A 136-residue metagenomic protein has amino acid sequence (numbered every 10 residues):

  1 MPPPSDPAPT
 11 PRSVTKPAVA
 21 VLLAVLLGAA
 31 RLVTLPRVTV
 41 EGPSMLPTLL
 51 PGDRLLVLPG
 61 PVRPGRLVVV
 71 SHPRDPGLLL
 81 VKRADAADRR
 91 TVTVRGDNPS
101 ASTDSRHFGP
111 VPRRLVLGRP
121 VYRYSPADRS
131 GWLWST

Functional and structural regions predicted by a protein language model:
M1-L67, R74-L79, V121-T136: Protein maturation boundaries and topogenic segments
R74-K82, G109-R114: Short coil-to-beta-strand transition motifs
D85-D88, Y124: A generic structural motif
T91-N98: Active-site neighborhood of phospho(di)ester-bond hydrolases with catalytic His/Asp-centered motifs
A101-S105: Cytosolic, membrane-proximal regulatory domains of ion/volume homeostasis and mechanosensation machinery
R106-H107, L117: Low-complexity, intrinsically disordered Gly/Pro/Thr-rich segments
